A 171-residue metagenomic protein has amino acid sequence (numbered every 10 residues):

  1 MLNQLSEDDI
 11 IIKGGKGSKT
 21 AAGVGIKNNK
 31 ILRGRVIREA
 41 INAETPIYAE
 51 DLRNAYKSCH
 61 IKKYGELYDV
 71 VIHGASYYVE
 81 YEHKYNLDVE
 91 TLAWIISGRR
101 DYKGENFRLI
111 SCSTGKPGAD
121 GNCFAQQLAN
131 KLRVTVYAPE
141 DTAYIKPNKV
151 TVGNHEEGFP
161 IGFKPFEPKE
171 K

Functional and structural regions predicted by a protein language model:
L2-N106, G153-K171: Glycine-rich short-loop/terminal segments
R108-K171: Active-site-proximal C-terminal subdomain of hydrolase catalytic domains
